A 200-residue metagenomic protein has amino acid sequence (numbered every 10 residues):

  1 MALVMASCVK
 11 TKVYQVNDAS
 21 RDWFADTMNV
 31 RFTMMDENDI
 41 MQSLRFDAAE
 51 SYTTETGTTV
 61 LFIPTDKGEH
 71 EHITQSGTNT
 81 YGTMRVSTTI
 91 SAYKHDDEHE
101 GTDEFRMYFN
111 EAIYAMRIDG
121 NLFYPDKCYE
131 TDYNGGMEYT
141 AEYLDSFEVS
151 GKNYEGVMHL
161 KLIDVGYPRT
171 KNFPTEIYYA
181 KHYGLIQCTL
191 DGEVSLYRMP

Functional and structural regions predicted by a protein language model:
V4-S7: C-terminal motif of bacterial Sec signal peptides marking the signal peptidase cleavage site
V9-P200: Conserved functional acidic sites
